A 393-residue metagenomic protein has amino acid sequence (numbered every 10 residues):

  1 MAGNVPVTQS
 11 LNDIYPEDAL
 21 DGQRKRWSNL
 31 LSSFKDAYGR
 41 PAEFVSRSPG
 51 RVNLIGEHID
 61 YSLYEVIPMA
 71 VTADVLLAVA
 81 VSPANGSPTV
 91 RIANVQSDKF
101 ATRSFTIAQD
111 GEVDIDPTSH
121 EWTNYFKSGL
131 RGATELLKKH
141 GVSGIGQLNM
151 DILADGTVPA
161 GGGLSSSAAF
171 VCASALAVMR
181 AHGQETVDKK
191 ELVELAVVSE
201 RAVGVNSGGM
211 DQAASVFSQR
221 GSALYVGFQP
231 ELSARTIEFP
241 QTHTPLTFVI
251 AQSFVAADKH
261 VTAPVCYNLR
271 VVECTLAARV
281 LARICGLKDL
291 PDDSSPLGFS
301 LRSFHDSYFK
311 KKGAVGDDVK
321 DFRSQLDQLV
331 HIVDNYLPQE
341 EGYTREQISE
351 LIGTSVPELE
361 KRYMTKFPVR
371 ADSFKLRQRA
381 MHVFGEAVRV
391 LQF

Functional and structural regions predicted by a protein language model:
M1-R51, I55, L63, L76 (+3 more regions): C-terminal nucleotide
S48-V52, G56-D60, D155-S174: Glycine/serine-rich anion-binding loops at beta->alpha junctions that coordinate negatively charged ligand groups
R51-V52, P83, Q96-K99, A154-A160 (+4 more regions): Acidic, glycine-rich active-site loops and adjacent beta-strand->loop/helix elements that engage anionic groups
A70-A73, L164-Q184: DPxDG-like acidic metal-binding loop motif
D116-P159, M364, Q392: Helix-rich "cap/lid" substructures immediately adjacent to catalytic or cofactor-binding pockets
L137-L148, V178-L195: Phosphate-handling active-site elements
Q184-S233, M381-G385: Alpha/beta catalytic cores of group-transfer enzymes, especially the acyltransferase/condensing modules of polyketide
